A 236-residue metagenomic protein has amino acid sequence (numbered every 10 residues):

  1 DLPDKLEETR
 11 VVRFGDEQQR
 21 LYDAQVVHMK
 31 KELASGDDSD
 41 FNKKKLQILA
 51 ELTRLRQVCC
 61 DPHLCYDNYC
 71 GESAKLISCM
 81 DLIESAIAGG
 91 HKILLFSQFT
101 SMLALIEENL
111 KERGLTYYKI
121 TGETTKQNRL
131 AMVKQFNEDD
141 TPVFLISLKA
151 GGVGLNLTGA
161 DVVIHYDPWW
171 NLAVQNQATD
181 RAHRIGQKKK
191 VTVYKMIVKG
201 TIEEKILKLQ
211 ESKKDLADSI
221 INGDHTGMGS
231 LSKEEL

Functional and structural regions predicted by a protein language model:
D1-V27, N128, M132, I146-G227 (+1 more regions): SF2 helicase/translocase ATPase core recognition
L2-V26, G36-L155, T226, K233-L236: Conserved Helicase C-terminal RecA-like lobe
K30: Active-site and glycan-interaction determinants of carbohydrate-active enzymes
